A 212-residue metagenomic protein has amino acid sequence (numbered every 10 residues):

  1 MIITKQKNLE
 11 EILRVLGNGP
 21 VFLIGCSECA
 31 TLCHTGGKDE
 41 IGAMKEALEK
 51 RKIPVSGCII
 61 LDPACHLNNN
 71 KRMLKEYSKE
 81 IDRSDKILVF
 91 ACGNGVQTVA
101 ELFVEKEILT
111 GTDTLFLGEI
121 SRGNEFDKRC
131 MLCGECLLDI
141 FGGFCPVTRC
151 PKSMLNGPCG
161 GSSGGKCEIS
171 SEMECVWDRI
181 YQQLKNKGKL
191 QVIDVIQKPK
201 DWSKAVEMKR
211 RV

Functional and structural regions predicted by a protein language model:
M1-D62, K75-I87, E101-I140, F144-V212: Iron-sulfur (Fe-S) cluster-binding modules
D62-N70: Ligand-binding beta-strand-loop-alpha-helix segment within the catalytic cores of soluble metabolic enzymes
V89-G93: N-terminal glycine-rich "phosphate-gripper" loop used for MgATP/nucleotide binding and carboxylate activation
G95-T98: Short, well-ordered alpha-helical microsegments
